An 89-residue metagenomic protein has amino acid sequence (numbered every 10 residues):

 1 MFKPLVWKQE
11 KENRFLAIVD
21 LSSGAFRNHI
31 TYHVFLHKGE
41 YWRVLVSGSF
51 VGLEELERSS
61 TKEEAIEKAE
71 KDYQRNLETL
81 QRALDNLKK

Functional and structural regions predicted by a protein language model:
M1-L45: Short N-terminal "domain-start" leader segments that mark the transition from disordered tails or signal peptides into
L45-K89: Mixed-charge, Lys/Arg-enriched low-complexity segments
